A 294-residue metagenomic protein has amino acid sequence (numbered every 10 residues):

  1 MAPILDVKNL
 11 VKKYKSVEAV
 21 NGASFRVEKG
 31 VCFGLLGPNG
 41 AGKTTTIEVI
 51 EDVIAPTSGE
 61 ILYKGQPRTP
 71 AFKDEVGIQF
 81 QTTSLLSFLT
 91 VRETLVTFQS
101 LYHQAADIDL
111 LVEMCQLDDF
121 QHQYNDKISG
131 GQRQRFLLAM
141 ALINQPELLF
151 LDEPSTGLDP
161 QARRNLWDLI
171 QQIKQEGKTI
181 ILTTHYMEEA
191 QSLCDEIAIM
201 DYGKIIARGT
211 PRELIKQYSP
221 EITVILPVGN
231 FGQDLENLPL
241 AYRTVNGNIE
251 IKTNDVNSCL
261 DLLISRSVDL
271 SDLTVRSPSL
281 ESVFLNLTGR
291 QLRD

Functional and structural regions predicted by a protein language model:
M1-V11, R290-D294: ABC-family P-loop ATPase nucleotide-binding domain
L5, K12-L182, M187-E188, S192-C194 (+1 more regions): ABC transporter nucleotide-binding domains
T82-T83, M200, E221, L270: Alpha-helix C-capping/helix-to-loop hinge sites
D168-T253: ABC transporter nucleotide-binding domain
P220-R290, D294: Short, charged/small-residue-rich alpha-helical element at the C-terminal edge of ABC transporter nucleotide-binding
